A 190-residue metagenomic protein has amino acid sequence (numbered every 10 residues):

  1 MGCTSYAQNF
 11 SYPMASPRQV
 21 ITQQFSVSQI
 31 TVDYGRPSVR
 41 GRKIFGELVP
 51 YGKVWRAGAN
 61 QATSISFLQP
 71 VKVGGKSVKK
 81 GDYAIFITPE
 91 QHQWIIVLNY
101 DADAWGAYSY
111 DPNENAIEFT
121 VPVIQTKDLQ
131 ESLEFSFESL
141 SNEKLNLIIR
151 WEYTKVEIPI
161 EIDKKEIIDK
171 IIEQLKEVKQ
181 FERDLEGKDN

Functional and structural regions predicted by a protein language model:
C3-A7: Sec/Tat signal peptide C-region and signal peptidase I cleavage site
Q8-P50, A107-D189: Primarily secretory-pathway and cell-envelope proteins
R56-Y110: Mid-length scaffold segments of soluble, non-membrane domains
